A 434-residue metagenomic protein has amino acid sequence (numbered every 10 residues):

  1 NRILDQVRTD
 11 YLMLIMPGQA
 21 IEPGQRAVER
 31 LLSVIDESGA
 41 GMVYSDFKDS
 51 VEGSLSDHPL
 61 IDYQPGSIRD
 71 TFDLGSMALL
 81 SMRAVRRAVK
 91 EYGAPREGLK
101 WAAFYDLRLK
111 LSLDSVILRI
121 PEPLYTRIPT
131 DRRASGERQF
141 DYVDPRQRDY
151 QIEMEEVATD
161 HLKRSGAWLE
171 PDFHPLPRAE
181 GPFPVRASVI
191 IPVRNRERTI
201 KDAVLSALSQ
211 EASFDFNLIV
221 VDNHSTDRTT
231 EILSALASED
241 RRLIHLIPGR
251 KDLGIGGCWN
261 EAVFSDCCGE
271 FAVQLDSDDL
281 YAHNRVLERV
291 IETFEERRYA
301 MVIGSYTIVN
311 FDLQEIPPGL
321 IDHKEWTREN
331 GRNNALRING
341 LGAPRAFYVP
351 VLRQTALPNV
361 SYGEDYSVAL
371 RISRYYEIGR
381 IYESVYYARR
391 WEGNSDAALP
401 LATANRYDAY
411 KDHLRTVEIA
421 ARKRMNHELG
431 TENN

Functional and structural regions predicted by a protein language model:
N1-Q6, G249-C267: Glycine-rich, basic loop-to-helix element that forms the pyrophosphate-binding segment of sugar-nucleotide handling
R8-E22, G269-L280: Short beta-strand-to-loop acidic/aromatic patch adjacent to the donor-nucleotide binding site
A20, Q25-D57, R285-P318: Conserved donor NDP-sugar-binding/catalytic core segment of glycosyltransferases
A20-I21, D222-I232, K251: A conserved acidic beta->alpha catalytic loop
E52-S76, P318-I338: Short, flexible, basic/aromatic active-site loop/helix in glycosyltransferases
E97-L107, S361-V368: Acidic donor-binding loop at a coil-to-helix junction in glycosyltransferase catalytic cores that engages
L118-T130, V302-S305, G379-V385, R390: Catalytic beta-strand/loop signature of glycosyltransferases that borders the donor
L205-D215: Short, acidic, metal-binding catalytic loop of nucleotide-sugar glycosyltransferases
